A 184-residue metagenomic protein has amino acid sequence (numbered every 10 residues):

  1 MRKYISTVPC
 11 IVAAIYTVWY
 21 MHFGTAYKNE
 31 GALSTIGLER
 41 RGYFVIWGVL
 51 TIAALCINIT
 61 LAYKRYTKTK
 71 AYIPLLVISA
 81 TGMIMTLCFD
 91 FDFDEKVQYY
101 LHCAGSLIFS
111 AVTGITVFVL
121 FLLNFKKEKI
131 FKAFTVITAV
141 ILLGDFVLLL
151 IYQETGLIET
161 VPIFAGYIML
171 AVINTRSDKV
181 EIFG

Functional and structural regions predicted by a protein language model:
R2-C10, T67-S79, K127-T138: Membrane-interfacial loop-to-transmembrane alpha-helix junctions, especially the N-terminal start
C10-Y27: Alpha-helical transmembrane segments of multi-pass membrane proteins
M21-T25, Y63, C88-K96, L122-L123 (+1 more regions): Juxtamembrane "helix-exit" motif on the non-cytosolic side of transmembrane helices
A26-E39, E95-V97: Membrane-interface interhelical loops and short amphipathic "cap" helices that link adjacent transmembrane segments
S34, E95-I108, T155-F164: Non-cytosolic membrane-interface motifs at loop->transmembrane helix junctions
T35-L55: Interfacial helix-start motif at the membrane-water boundary
S79-I130: Membrane-proximal helix-loop-helix units in multi-pass membrane proteins
L122-G184: Terminal transmembrane helical module of multi-pass membrane proteins
